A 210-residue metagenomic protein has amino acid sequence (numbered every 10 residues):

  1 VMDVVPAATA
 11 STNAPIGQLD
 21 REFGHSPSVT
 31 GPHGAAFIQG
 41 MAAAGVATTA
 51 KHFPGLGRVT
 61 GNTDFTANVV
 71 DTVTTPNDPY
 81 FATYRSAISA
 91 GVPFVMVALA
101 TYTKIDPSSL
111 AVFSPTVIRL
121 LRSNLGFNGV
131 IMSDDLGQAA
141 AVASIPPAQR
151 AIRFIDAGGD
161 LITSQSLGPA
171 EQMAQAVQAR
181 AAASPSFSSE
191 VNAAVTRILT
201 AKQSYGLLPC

Functional and structural regions predicted by a protein language model:
V1-A42: A substrate-binding/cap region within the structured catalytic cores of diverse enzymes
N13-A14, A44, T60-G61, Q203-L207: Secretory-pathway/luminal and periplasmic proteins that interact with or process carbohydrate-rich
S28-A182, S186: Second-shell residues forming the walls of enzyme active-site clefts
A181-C210: Mid-to-C-terminal alpha-helical segments outside catalytic/metal-binding sites
